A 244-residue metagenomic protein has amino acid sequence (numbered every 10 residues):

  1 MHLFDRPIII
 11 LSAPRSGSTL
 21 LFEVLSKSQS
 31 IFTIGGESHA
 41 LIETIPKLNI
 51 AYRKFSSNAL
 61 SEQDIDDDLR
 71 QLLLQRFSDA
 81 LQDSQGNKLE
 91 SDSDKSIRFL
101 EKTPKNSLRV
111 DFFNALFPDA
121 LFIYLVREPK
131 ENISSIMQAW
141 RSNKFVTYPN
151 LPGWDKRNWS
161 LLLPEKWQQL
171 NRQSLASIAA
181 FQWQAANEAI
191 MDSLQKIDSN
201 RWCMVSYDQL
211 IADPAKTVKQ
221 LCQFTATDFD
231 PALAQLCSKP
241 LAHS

Functional and structural regions predicted by a protein language model:
M1-I8, S84, L89, K95-S96 (+2 more regions): N-terminal/domain-start segments enriched in small and hydrophobic, helix-friendly residues, covering either
M1-S84, W154: PAPS-dependent sulfotransferase catalytic core
S18, A80-K88, R109-D111, I190-D192: A generic local structural motif
S28, W140, P240: The DNA-recognition helices of helix-turn-helix-type DNA-binding domains
I34-G35, P231-L233: A generic structural-conservation signal
L41-E43, N132, K239: Generic structural signal for helix capping and beta-alpha/helix-loop junctions
P46-I50, D94-I97, P104-A232: PAPS-dependent sulfotransferase catalytic domain
A232-S244: Long, positively charged, glycine-interspersed low-complexity recognition regions
